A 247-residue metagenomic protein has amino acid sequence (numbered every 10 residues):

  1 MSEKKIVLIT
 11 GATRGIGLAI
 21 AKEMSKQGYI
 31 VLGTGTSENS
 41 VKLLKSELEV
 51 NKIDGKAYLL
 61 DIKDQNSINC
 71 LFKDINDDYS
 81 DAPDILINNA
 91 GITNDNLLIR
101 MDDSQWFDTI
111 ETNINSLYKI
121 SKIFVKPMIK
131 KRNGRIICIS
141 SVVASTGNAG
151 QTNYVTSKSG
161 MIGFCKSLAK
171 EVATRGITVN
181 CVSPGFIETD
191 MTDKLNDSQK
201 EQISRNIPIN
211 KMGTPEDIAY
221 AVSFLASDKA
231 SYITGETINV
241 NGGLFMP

Functional and structural regions predicted by a protein language model:
T13-R14: Conserved glycine-rich cofactor-binding loop
Q27-L43: Conserved glycine-rich Rossmann-like NAD(P)H-binding loop of the short-chain dehydrogenase/reductase
L97-L98, D102-I110, T192, I203: Substrate-binding pocket helix/loop in short-chain dehydrogenase/reductase
S121, S157, C165: Active-site helix of classical SDR
K126, K170-T174, S231: Alpha-helical segment proximal to the catalytic Tyr-Lys
S141: Residue(s) in the substrate-gating loop at a strand-loop-helix junction that position the organic substrate next
A173, T178, I233-G235, N241: Short, small/polar-rich loop/turn modules that mediate ligand/substrate recognition or access, typified
